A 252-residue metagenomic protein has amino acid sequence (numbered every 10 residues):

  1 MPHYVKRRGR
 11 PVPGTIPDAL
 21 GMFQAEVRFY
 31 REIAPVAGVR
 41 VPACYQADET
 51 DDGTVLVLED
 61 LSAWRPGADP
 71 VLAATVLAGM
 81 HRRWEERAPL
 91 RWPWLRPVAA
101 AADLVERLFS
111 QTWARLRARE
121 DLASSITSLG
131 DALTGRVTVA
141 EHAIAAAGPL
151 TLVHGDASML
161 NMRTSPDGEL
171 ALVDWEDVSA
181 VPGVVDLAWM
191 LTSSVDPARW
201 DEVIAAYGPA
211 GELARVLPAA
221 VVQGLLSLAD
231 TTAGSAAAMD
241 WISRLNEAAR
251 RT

Functional and structural regions predicted by a protein language model:
M1-V5, V139-V185: Active-site acidic catalytic loop and adjacent metal/ATP-binding pocket of ATP-dependent phosphoryl transfer enzymes
P2-L95: ATP-binding pocket architecture of kinase catalytic cores
A19-M22, P66-D69, A101, V105 (+3 more regions): Residue-level preference for long, well-ordered alpha-helices that form the structural scaffold of enzyme catalytic
R28, G183-A210, V221-A249: Active-site activation/catalytic loop segments of kinase-like enzymes and analogous catalytic loops in related
P42, P209-V216: Short, surface-exposed acidic
D60-W64, D174, A188-L191: Short helix/strand-bridging catalytic loops that position acidic/His residues to coordinate divalent metals and engage
A78-E85, G130-G135, V195: Short amphipathic alpha-helical signal-transduction/dimerization elements
W92-A143: Active-site catalytic-loop/activation-segment of kinase and kinase-like phosphoryl-transfer enzymes
